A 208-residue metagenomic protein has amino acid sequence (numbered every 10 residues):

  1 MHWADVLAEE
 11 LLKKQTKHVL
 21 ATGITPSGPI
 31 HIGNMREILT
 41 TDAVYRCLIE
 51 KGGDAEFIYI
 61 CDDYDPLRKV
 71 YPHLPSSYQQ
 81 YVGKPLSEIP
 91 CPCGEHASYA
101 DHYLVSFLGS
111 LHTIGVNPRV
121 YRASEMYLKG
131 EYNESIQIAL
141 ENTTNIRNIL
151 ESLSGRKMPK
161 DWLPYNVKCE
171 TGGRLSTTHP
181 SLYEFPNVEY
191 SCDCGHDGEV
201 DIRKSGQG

Functional and structural regions predicted by a protein language model:
M1-I32, A43-Y59, K69, H73 (+6 more regions): Non-catalytic terminal extensions that flank enzyme cores
G28-I32, L86-S98, S124, L128: The substrate-binding groove and active-site-proximal loops of carbohydrate-active enzymes, especially glycoside
I32-I38: Di-metal (Zn2+ and/or Mg2+/Mn2+) metal-binding site signature of metallo-dependent hydrolases with the MBL/beta-CASP
I58-L67, A123: Short, solvent-exposed turn/loop segments enriched in Gly/Ser/Thr/Pro and often Arg
D65, E125-G130, E184-F185: A short acidic, often aromatic-flanked loop/helix-cap motif at beta-alpha or helix-coil junctions that lines enzyme
L67-K69, K129-S135, E189: Short, solvent-exposed polar/charged micro-motifs at secondary-structure junctions
Y78-I114: A glycine-rich helix N-cap at a beta->alpha junction
D101-K168: A broadly conserved sequence feature marking short terminus-proximal activation segments in nucleic acid-centric
